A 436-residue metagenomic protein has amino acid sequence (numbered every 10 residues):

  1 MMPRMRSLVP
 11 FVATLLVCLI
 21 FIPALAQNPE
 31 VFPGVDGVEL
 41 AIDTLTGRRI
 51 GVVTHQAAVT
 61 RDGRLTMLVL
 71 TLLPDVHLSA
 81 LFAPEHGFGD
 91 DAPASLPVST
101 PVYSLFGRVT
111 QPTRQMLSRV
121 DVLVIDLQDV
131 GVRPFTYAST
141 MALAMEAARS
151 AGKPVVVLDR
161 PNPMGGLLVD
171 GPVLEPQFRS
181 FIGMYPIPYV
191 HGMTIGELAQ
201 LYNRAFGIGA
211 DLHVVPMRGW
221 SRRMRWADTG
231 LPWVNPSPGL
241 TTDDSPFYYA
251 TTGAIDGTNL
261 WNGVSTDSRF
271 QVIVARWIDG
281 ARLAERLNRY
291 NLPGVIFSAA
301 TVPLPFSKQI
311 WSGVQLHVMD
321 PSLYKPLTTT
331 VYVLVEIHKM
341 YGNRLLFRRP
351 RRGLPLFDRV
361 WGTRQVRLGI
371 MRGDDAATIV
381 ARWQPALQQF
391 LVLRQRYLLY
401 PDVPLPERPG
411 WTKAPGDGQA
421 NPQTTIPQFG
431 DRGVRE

Functional and structural regions predicted by a protein language model:
P10-A24: Bacterial N-terminal signal peptides
G89-S95, V156-F178: Glycine-rich, charge-decorated loop segments at or immediately adjacent to ligand/cofactor-binding or catalytic sites
P93-V120, V132: Glycine-rich oxoanion-binding loops at beta->alpha junctions
D129-M141: Glycine/threonine-rich flexible loop motifs
R179-Y249: Conserved anion/nucleotide-ligand pocket segment
W220-L304: Glycine-rich, aromatic-lined ligand/substrate-binding cores of catalytic and carbohydrate-binding domains
V274-R382: Conserved functional hotspot residues or short segments at active or partner-binding sites across diverse domains
L327, N343-L345, L354-F429, E436: C-terminal functional modules
